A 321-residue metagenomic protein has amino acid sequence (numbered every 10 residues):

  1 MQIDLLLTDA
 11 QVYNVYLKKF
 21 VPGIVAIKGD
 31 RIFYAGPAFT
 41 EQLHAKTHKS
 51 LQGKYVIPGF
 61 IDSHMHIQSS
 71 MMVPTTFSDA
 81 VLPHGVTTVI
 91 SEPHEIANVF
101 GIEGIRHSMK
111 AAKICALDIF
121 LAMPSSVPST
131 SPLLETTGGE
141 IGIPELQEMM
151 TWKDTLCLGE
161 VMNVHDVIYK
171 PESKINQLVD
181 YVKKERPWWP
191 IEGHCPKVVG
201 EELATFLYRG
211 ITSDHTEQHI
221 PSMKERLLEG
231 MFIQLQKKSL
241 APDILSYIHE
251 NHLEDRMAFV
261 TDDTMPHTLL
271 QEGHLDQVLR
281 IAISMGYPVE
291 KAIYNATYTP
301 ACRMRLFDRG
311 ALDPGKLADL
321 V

Functional and structural regions predicted by a protein language model:
M1-L5, V12-P58: Histidine-rich, glycine-flanked metal-binding segment
A10, V25, D30, G53 (+8 more regions): Divalent metal-coordination and catalytic microenvironments
K54-S78: Di-metal (Zn2+ and/or Mg2+/Mn2+) metal-binding site signature of metallo-dependent hydrolases with the MBL/beta-CASP
S69, I96-V99, V127-S129, V164-D166 (+4 more regions): Active-site environment of divalent metal-dependent phosphoester hydrolases
S78-P190: Divalent-metal coordination cores built from histidine and acidic residues
D154-N163, H194, L207, I211-R280: Active-site neighborhoods of metal-dependent hydrolases
I175-Q177, C195-F206, E225: N-terminal active-site wall of soluble small-molecule enzyme domains
I248-V321: His/Asp/Glu-enriched, well-ordered alpha-helical/loop segment that forms or immediately abuts the divalent-metal
